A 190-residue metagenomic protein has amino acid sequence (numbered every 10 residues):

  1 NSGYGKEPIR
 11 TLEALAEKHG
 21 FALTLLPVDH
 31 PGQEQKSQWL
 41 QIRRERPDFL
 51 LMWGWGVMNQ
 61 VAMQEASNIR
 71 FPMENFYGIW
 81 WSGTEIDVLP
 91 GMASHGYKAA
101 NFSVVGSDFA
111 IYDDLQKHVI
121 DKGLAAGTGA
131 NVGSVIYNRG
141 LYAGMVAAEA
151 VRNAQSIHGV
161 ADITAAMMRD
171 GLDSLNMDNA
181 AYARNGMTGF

Functional and structural regions predicted by a protein language model:
N1-F190: Extracytosolic ligand-binding ectodomains
